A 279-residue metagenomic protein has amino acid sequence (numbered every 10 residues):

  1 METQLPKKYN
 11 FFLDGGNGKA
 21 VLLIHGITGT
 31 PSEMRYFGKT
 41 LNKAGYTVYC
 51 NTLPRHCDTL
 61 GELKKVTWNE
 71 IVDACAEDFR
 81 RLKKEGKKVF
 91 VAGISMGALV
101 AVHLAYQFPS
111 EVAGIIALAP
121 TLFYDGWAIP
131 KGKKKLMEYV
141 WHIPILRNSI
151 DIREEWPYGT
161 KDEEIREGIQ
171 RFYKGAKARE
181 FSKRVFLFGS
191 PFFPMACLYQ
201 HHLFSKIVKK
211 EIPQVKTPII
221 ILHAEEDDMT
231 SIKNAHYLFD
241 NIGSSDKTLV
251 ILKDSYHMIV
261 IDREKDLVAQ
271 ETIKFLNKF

Functional and structural regions predicted by a protein language model:
P6-K8, F193-E211: Active-site nucleophile elbow and catalytic-triad environment of alpha/beta-hydrolase enzymes
F37, T217, S231-D240: Short alpha-helix in the alpha/beta-hydrolase fold that links the catalytic acid
L41-L60: Conserved alpha/beta-hydrolase
G93-G97, A101: Gly/Ala-rich beta-loop-alpha elbow adjacent to hydrolase catalytic centers
S110-F188: Alpha/beta-hydrolase-fold enzymes
V215, I221-H223, D227: Short beta-strand/loop motif that positions the catalytic acidic residue of the alpha/beta-hydrolase fold
E226-T230, M258: Acidic catalytic loop of the alpha/beta-hydrolase fold
T248-F279: Catalytic active-site module of serine/aspartate enzymes centered on a nucleophile-bearing elbow/loop
